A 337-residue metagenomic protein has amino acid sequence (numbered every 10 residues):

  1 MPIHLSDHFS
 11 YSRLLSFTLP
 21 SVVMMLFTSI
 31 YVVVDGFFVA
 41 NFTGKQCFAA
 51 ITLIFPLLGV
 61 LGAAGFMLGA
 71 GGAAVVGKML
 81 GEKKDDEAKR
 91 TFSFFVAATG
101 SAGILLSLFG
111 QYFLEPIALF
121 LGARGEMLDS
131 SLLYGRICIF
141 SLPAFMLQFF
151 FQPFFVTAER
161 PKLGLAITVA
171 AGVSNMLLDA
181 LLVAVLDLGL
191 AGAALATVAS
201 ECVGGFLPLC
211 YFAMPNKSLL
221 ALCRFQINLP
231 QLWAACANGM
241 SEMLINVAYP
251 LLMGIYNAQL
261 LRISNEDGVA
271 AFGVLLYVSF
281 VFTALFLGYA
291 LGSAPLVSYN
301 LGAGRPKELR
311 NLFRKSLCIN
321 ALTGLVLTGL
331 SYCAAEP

Functional and structural regions predicted by a protein language model:
M1-T18, T197, P208-Y249: Interhelical loop/hinge segments that connect adjacent transmembrane helices in multipass membrane
S12-A73, A237-L261: Signature of the first transmembrane helix
T18, M25, T52-F55, T99 (+8 more regions): Residue-level recognition of transmembrane alpha-helices in multi-pass small-molecule transporters/permeases
I30-A49, A118-G125, L181-L188, V247-V281 (+2 more regions): Helix-terminus/linker motif at the lipid-water interface of multi-pass membrane proteins
F48-L108, F145-L163, A271-A335: Small-residue-rich hydrophobic transmembrane alpha-helices
L105-L132, R136, V326-P337: Short membrane-interface helical motifs at transmembrane helix boundaries in multi-pass membrane transporters
G125-F150, F280: Alpha-helical transmembrane segments of multi-pass membrane proteins
Y134, I167-L181, L188-N216: Hydrophobic alpha-helical transmembrane segments
